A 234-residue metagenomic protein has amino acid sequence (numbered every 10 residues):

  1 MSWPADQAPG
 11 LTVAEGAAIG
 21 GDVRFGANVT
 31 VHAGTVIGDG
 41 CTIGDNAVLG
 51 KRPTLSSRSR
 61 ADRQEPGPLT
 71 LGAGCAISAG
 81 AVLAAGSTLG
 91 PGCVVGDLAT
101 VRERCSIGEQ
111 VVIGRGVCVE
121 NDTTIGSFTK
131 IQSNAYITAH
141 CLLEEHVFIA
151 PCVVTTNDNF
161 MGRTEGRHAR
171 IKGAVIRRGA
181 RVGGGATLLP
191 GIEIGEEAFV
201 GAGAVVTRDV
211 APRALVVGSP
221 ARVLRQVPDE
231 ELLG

Functional and structural regions predicted by a protein language model:
S2-V217, R222-V223: Structural signal for interior beta-strand "rungs" in well-ordered beta-sheet cores of soluble enzyme domains
R213, V227-G234: A glycine/serine/threonine-rich, flexible loop-to-helix segment that serves as the NAD(P) cofactor-binding "lid"
